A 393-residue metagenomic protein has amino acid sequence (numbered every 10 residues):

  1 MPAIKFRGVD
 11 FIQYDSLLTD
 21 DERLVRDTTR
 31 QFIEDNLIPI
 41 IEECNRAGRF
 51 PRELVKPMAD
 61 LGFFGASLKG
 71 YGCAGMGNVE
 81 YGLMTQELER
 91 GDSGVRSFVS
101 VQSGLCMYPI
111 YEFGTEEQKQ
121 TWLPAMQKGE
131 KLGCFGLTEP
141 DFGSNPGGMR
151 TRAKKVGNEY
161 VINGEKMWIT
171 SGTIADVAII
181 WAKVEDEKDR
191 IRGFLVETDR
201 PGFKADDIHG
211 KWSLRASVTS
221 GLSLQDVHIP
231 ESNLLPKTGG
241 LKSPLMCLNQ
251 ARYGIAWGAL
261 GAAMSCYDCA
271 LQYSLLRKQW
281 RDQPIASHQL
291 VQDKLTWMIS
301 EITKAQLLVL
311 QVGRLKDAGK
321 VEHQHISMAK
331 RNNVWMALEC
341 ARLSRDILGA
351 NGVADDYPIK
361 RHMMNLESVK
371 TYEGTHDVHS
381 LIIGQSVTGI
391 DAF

Functional and structural regions predicted by a protein language model:
M1-G91, V101, F113-Q118, A125-E130 (+4 more regions): Alpha-helical interface subdomain recognition
M76, N145-G147, S171-A175, D189-R190 (+2 more regions): Short glycine/proline-enriched turns and hinge-like loops at secondary-structure junctions
G104-E112: Helix-loop "lid/cap" segments that line or gate small-molecule binding pockets
G129-L137: A short, Trp-centered hydrophobic/proline-enriched beta-strand micro-motif
D141-S144, W168-S171, K183-E185, K211-V218: Short Gly/Pro-enriched turn/cap motifs at secondary-structure boundaries
G148, D199-H228: Flexible, small-/acidic-enriched active-site or ligand-binding loops
E159, N163-A205: A short core secondary-structure module
S220-M246: A short, charged helix-loop
